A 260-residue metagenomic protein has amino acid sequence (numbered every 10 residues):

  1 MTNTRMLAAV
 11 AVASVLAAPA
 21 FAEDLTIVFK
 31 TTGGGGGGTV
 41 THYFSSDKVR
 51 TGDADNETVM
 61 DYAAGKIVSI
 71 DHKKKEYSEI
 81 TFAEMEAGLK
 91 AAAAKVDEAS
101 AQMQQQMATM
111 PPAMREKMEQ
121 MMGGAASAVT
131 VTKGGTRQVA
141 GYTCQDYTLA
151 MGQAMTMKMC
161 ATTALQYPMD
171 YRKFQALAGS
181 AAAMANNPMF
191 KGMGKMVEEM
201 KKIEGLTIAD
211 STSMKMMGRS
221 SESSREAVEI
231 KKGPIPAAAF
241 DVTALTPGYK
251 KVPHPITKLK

Functional and structural regions predicted by a protein language model:
M1-A8: Bacterial N-terminal signal peptides that target proteins for export
A8-A17: Bacterial N-terminal signal peptides
F21-K260: Extended soluble regions of mature proteins
